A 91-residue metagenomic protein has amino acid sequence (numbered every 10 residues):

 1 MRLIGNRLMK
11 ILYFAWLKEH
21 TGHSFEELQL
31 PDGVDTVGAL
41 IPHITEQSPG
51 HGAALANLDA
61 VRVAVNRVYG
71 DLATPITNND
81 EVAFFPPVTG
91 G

Functional and structural regions predicted by a protein language model:
M1-G90: Ubiquitin-like/PB1-type beta-grasp interaction modules and other compact soluble beta-rich domains
